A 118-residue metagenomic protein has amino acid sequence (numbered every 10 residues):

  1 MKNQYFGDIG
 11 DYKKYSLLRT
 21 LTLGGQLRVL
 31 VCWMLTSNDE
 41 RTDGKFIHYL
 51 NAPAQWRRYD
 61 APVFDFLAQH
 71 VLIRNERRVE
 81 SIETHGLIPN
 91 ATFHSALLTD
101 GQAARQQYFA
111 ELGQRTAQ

Functional and structural regions predicted by a protein language model:
M1-Q118: Class I S-adenosyl-L-methionine-dependent methyltransferase catalytic core
